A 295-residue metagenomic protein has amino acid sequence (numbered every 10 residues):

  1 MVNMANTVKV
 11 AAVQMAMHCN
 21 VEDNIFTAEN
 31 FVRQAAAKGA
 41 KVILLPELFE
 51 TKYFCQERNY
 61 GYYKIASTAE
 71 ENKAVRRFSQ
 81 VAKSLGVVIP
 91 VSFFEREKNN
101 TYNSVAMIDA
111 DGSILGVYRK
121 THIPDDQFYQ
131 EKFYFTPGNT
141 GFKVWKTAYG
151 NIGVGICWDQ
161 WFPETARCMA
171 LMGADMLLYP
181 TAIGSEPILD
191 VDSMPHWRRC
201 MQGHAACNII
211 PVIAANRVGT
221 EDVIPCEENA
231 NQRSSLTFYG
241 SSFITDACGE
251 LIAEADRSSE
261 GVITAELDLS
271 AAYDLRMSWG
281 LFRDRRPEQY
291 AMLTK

Functional and structural regions predicted by a protein language model:
N3-A16: Short beta-strand segments enriched in small/hydrophobic residues
V10, M107-L115, T245-I252: Short, glycine-anchored, charge-dense loop/turn motifs used at functional sites
V10, N24, V32-G61, A82 (+7 more regions): Active-site beta-strand/loop signature of hydrolases that rely on acidic residues for catalysis
R58-E71: A charged helix-plus-loop insertion that forms the helical arch/lid used to bind and gate nucleic-acid substrates
S67-E70, Q80, R96-G203, S278-W279: Active-site catalytic loop in hydrolytic enzyme cores
E70-P90, C157-G261: CN hydrolase (nitrilase-like) catalytic-core segments centered on the catalytic cysteine and neighboring Lys/Glu
V91-F93, S104-M107, K143, S242-I244 (+1 more regions): Short beta-strand scaffold segments in enzyme catalytic cores
S270-K295: A conserved C-terminal secondary-structure "cap"
